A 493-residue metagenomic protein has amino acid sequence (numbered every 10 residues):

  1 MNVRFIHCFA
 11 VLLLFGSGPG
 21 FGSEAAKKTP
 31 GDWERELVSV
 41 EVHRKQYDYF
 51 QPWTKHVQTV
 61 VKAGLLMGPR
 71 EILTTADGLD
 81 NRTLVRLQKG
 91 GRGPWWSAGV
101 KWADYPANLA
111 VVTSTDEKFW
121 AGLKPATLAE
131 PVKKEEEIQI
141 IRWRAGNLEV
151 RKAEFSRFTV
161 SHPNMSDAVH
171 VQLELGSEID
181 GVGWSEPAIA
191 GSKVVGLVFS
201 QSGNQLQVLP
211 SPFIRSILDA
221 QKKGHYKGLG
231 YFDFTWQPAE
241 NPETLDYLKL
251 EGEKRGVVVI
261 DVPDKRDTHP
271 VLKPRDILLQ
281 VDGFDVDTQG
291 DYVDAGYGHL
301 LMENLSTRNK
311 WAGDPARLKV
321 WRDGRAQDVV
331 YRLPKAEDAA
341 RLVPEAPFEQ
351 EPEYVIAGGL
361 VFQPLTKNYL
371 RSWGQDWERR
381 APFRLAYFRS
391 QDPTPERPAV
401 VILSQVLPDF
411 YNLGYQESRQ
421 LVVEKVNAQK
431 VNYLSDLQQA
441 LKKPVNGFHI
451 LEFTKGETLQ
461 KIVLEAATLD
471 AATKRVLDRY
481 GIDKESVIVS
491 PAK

Functional and structural regions predicted by a protein language model:
A25-K27, Y47-T75, P94-S97, L123-K124 (+3 more regions): A conserved glycine-rich beta-strand in the N-terminal activation segment of trypsin-fold
T29, G78, W102, A121-Q172 (+4 more regions): Flexible, gly/ser-rich surface segments that form the specificity/activation loops bordering the active-site cleft
E36-V42, T115-K124, E149-G203, R255 (+2 more regions): Active-site region of chymotrypsin-like
H56, G176-P187, Q237-D287, W377-N432: PDZ/PDZ-like domain segments forming the peptide/carboxylate-binding groove, activating on the N-terminal beta-strands
G68-V150, V182, G203, Q327-D328: Conserved active-site neighborhood of the chymotrypsin/trypsin-like protease fold
G78-N81, S211-P212, Q280-K319, K425-T454: PDZ domains, with a preference for the canonical peptide-binding region formed by the helix
W120-K134, G290, K310, R317-S390 (+1 more regions): C-terminal, low-ordered peptide segments at domain boundaries
A190-G230, G456-K493: C-terminal subregion of chymotrypsin/trypsin-like serine protease catalytic domains
